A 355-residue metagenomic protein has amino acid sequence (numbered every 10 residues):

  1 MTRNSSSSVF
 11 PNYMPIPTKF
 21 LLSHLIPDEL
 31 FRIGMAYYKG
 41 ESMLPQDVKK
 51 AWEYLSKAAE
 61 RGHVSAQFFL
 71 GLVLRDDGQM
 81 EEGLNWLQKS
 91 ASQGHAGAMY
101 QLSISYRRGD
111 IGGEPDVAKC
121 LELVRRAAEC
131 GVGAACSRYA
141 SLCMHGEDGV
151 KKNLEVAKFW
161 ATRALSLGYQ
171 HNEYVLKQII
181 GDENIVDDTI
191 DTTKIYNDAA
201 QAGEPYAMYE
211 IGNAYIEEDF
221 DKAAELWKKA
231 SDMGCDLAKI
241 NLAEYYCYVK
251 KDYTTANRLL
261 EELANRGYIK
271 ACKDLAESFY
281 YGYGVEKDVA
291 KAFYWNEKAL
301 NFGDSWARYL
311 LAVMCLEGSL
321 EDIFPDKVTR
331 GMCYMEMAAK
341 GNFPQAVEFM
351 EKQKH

Functional and structural regions predicted by a protein language model:
L25-I26, G40-E41, R61-H63, Q93-H95 (+13 more regions): Short helix-capping/linker turns of helical repeat alpha-solenoids
R32-K39, F69-D76, Q101-R108, R138-H145 (+6 more regions): Hydrophobic face of amphipathic alpha-helices that form TPR/SEL1-like repeat modules and related alpha-solenoid
P45, D77, E114, K151 (+6 more regions): Structural motif corresponding to the intra-repeat A-B loop/turn of tetratricopeptide repeats
G133, S137-R138, E155-D182, D188-A214 (+3 more regions): Core solenoid repeat modules with strong leucine/isoleucine-rich periodicity, prominently canonical LRR arrays but also
E155-Y169, D326-P344: TPR/TPR-like (Sel1-like) alpha-helical repeat modules
